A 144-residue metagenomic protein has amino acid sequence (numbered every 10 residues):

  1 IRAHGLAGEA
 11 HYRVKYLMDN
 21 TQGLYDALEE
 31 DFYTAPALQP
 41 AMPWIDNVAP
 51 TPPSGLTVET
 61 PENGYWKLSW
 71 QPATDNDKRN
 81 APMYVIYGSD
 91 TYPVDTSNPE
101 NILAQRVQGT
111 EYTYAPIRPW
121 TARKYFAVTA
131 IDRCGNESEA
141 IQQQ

Functional and structural regions predicted by a protein language model:
I1-G8: Catalytic-core region of carbohydrate-active enzymes that cleave or remodel glycosidic bonds
H11: CBM-like carbohydrate-recognition segments
V14-M18: Solvent-exposed loop/turn segments at secondary-structure junctions within structured extracellular/periplasmic domains
Q22-G23, P99: Short aromatic-enriched loop/helix-cap "lid" or pocket-rim segments at secondary-structure transitions that line
G23-R79, W120, R133-Q144: Pro/Thr/Ser/Gly-rich low-complexity, intrinsically disordered linker/stalk tracts
N80-T121, R133-I141: Recognizes extended acidic, P/S/T-rich segments that occur within or adjacent to Ig-like beta-sandwich modules
